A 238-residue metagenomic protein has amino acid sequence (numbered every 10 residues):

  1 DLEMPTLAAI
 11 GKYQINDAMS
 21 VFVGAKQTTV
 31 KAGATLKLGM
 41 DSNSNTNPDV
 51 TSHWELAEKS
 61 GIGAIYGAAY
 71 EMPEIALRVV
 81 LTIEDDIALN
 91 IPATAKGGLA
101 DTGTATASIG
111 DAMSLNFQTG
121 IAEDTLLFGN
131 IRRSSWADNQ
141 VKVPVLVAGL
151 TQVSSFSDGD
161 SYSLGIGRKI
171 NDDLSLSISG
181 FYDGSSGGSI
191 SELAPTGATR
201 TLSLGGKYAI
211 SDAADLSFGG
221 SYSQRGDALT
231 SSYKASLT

Functional and structural regions predicted by a protein language model:
D1-T238: Outer-membrane beta-barrel porins/channels
